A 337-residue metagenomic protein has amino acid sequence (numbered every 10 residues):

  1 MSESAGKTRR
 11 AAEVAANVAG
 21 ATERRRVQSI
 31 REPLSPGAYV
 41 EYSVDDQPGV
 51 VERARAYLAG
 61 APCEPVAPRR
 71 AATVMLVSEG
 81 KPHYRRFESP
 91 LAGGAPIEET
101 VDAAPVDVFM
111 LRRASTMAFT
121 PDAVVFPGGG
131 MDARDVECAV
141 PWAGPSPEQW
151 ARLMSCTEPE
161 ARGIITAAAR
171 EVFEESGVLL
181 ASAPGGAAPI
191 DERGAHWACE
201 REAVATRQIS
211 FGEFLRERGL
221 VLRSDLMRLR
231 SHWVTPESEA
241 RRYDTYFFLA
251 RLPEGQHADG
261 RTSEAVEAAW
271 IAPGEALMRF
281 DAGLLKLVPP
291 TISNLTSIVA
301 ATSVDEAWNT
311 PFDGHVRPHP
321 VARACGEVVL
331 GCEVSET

Functional and structural regions predicted by a protein language model:
S2-T337: N-terminal leader/linker segments that precede catalytic domains of diphosphate-processing enzymes
